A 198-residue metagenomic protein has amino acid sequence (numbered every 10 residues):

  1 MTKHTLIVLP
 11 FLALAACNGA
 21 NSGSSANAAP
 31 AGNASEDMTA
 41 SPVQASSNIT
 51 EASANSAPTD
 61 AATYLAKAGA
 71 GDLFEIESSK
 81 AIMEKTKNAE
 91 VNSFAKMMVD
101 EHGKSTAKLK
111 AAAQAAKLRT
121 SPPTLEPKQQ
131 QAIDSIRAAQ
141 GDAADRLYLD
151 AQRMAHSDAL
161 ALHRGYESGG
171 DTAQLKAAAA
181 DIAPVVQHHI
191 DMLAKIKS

Functional and structural regions predicted by a protein language model:
T2-L9, A13, N18-S198: His/Met- and acidic-residue-enriched segments that coordinate or traffic transition-metal cofactors and support
